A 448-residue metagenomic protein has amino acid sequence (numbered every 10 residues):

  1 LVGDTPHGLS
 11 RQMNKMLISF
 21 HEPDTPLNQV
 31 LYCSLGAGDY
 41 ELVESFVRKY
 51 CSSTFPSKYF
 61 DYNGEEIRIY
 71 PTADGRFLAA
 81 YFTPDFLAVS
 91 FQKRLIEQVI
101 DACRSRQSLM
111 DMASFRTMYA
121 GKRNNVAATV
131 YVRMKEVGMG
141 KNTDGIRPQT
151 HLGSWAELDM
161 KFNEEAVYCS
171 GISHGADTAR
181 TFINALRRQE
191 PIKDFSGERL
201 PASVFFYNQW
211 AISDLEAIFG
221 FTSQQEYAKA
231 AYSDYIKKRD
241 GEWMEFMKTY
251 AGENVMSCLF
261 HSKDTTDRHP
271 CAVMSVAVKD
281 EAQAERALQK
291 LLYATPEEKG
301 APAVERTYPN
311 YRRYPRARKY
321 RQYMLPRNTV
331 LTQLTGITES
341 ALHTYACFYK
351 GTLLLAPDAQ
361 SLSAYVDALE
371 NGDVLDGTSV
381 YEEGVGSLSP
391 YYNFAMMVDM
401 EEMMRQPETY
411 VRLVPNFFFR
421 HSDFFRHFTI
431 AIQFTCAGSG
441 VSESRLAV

Functional and structural regions predicted by a protein language model:
L1-I69, R116-G145, S173-C271, A282-R313: Structural boundary/hinge residues at secondary-structure and domain interfaces
N28, G64, A80-L87, E164-A166 (+2 more regions): Short, solvent-exposed coil/turn segments at beta-strand boundaries
Q29-L35, F86-S90, C271-V276, T352-A356: Short, structured motif recognition centered on aromatic/hydrophobic residues
G36-E41, F91-I96, V278-A282, D358-S361: Helix N-cap motif at beta-to-alpha junctions
Y50-P56, I96-A113, N371-D373: A short alpha->loop->secondary-structure connector
I69-A102, P326-A368: A short, solvent-exposed beta-edge/loop patch
P71, F82, F91-Q92, D111-Q224 (+3 more regions): Leucine-rich, highly hydrophobic segment in Treponema pallidum outer-membrane-associated proteins
D101-C103, I172-H174, I183-R187, F221-S223 (+4 more regions): Composition- and surface-driven signal marking solvent-exposed, interaction-prone regions in large proteins
